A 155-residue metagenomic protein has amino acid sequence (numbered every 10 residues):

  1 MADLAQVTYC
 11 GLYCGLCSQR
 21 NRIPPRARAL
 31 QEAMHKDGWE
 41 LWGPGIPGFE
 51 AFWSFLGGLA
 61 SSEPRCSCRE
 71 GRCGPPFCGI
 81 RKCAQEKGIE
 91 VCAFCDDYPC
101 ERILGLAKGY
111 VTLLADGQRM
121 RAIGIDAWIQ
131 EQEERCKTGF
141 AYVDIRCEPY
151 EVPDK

Functional and structural regions predicted by a protein language model:
M1-V91, Y98-W128: Hydrophobic scaffolds flanking metal-cofactor catalytic centers in soluble metalloenzymes
A60-R72, I129-K155: Short flanking/linker segments adjacent to small metal-binding domains or redox-active Cys/His motifs
